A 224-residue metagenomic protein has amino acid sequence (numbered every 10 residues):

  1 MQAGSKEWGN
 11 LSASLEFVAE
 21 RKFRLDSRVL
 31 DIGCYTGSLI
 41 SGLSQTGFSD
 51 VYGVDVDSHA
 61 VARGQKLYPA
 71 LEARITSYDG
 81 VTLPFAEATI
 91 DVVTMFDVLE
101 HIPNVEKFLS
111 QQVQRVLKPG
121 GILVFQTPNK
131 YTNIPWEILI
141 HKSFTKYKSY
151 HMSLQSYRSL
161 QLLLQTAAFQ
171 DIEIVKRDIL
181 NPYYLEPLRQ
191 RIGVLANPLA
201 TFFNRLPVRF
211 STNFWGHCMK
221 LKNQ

Functional and structural regions predicted by a protein language model:
M1-A86, V92-F96, F108-S110, R177 (+2 more regions): Conserved N-terminal segment of class I S-adenosyl-L-methionine
Q2-A13, V56-R63, V81, P103-V113 (+1 more regions): S-adenosyl-L-methionine-dependent methyltransferase catalytic module, highlighting the catalytic core
F23, V116-L117: A generic alpha-to-beta junction signature in SAM-dependent methyltransferases
E87, I102: Conserved acidic functional residues
D97-H101: A short His-aromatic
L221-Q224: Generic C-terminal helix-cap and adjacent flexible tail
